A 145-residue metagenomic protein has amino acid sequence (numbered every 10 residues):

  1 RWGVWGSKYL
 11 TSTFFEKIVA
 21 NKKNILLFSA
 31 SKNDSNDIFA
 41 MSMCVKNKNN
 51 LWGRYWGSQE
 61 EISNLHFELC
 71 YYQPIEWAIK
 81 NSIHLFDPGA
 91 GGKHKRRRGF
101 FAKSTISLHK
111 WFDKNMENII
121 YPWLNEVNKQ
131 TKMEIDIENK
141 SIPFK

Functional and structural regions predicted by a protein language model:
R1-S63, H109, I142-K145: A conserved beta-strand-loop-helix scaffold within acyl/acetyltransferase catalytic domains
I18, I25-L26, I38, I62 (+7 more regions): Weak global preference for isoleucine
N50-K110: Acyl-donor binding region in acyl/amide transferases
L85, A90-K145: Terminal substrate-recognition subdomain of acyl/acetyltransferases
